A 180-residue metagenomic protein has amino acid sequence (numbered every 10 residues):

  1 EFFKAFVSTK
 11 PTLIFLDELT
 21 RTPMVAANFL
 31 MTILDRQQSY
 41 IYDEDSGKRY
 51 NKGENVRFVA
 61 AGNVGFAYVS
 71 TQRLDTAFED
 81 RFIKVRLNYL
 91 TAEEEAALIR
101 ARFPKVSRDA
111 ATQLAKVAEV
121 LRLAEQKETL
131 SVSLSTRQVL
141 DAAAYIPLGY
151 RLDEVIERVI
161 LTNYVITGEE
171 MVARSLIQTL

Functional and structural regions predicted by a protein language model:
E1-L180: C-terminal regulatory/interaction module of P-loop NTP-utilizing enzymes
